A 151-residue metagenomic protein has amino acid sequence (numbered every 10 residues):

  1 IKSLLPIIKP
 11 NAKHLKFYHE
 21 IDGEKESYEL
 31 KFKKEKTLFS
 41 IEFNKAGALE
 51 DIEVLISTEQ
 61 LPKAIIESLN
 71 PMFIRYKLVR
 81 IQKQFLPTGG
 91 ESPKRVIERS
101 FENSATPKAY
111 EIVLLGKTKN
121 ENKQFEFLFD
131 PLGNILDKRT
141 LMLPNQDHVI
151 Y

Functional and structural regions predicted by a protein language model:
I1-E24, K33, N44-K45, I52 (+1 more regions): Short helix/turn-capping signatures at newly exposed starts of structured segments
K2-L5, Y28-L30, L69, I112: Short, structured motif recognition centered on aromatic/hydrophobic residues
K13-E42, R95-L128: Exposed beta-strand-loop-beta-strand "reactive/processing" segments of non-cytosolic proteins
F17-H19, I52-L55, R80-Q84, Q124-F127 (+1 more regions): Short, tandemly repeated low-complexity microdomains enriched for cysteine and small residues
F39-E50, E121-L143: A short, surface-exposed beta-strand/turn
K45-Q84: Long, charged/polar, surface-exposed segments that mediate recognition or autoinhibition
V79-A105: Short aromatic loop motif centered on NTY/YTY
P144-Q146, I150: Glycine-rich, aromatic-bearing surface loops/beta-hairpins
